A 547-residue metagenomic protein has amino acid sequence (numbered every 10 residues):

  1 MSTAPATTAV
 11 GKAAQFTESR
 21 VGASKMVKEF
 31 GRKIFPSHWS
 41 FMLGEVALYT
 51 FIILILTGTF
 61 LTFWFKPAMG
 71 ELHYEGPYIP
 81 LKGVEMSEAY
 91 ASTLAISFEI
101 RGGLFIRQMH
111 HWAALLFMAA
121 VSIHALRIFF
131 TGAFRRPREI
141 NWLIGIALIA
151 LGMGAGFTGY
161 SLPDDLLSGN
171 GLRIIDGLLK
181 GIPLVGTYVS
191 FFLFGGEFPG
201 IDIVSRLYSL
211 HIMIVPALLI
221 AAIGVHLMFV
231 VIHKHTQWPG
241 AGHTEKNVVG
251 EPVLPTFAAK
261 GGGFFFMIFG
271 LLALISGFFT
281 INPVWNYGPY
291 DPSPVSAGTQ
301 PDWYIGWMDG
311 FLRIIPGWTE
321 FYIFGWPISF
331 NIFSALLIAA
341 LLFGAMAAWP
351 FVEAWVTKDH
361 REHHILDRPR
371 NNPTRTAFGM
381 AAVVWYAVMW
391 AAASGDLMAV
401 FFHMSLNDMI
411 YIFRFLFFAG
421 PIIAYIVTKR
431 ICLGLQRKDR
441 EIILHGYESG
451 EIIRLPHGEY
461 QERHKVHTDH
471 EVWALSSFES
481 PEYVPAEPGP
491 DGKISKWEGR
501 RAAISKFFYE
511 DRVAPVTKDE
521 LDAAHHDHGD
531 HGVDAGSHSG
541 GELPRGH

Functional and structural regions predicted by a protein language model:
M1-I314, F333-H547: Membrane-embedded alpha-helical bundles that constitute the cytochrome b-like, heme-associated redox core of multi-pass
I314-N331: Membrane-interface amphipathic/re-entrant loop segments adjacent to transmembrane helices in multi-pass membrane
